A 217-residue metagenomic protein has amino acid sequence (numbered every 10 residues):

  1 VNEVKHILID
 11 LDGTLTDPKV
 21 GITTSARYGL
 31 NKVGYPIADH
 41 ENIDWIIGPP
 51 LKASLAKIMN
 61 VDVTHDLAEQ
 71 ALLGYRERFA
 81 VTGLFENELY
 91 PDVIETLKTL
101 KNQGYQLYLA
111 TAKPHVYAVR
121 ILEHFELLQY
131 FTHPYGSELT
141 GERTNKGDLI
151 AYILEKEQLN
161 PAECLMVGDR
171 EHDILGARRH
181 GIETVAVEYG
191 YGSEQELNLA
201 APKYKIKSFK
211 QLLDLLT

Functional and structural regions predicted by a protein language model:
V1-W45: Active-site neighborhood of HAD-like aspartate-dependent phosphohydrolases
H6, N145-I174: Conserved Lys-Pro-Asp/Glu-containing loop-to-beta segment of HAD-superfamily phosphomonoesterases, centered on
G29-L30, P50-T64, I121, I153-L154: Helix-loop "lid/cap" segments that line or gate small-molecule binding pockets
P36, L128-T132, N160: Conserved H-loop
I46, L128-R143: A short, structured active-site edge motif that brings together acidic residues
K57-E95: Metal-dependent phosphoesterase signature
V81-L109, H115-V119, T144-G147: Short, acidic loop-to-helix structural element flanking the phosphoryl-transfer center in phosphate-processing enzymes
L165-Y204: Acidic, Mg2+-coordinating phosphoryl-transfer loop and its flanking beta/alpha structural elements, shared across
